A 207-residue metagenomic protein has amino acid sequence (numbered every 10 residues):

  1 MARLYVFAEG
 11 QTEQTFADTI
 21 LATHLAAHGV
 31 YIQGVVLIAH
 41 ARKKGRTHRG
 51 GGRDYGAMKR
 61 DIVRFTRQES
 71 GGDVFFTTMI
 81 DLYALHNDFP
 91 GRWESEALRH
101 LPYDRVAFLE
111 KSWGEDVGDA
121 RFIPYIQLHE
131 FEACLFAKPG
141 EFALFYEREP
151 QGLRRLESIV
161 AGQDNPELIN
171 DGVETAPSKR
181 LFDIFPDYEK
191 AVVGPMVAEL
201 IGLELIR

Functional and structural regions predicted by a protein language model:
M1-Y5: Extreme N-terminal starter segment of soluble prokaryotic enzymes
V6-T15: Catalytic nucleophile-elbow at a beta strand-turn-alpha helix junction centered on a G-D-S/GDSL motif, marking
Q14-K44, K59-R207: C-terminal accessory helical subdomains adjacent to catalytic cores in phosphodiester- and nucleotide-handling enzymes
H48-Y55: Non-catalytic terminal and connector segments of soluble metabolic enzymes
